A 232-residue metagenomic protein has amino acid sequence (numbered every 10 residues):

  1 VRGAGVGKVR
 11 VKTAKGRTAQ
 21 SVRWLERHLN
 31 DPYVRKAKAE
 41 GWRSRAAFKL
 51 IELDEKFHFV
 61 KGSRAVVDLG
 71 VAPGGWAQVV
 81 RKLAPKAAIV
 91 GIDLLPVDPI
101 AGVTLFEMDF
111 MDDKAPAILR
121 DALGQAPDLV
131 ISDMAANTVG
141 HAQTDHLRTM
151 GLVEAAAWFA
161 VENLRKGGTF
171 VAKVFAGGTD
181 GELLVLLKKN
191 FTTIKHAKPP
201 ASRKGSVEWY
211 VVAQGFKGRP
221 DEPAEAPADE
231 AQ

Functional and structural regions predicted by a protein language model:
R2-R64: Class I SAM-dependent methyltransferase Rossmann-like catalytic core, especially the SAM/SAH-binding loop
E55-K61, L123-G124, E162-N163: Glycine-rich helix-loop-beta junction characteristic of Rossmann-like nucleotide cofactor-binding loops
G62-A72: Conserved class I S-adenosyl-L-methionine
P73-P85: Conserved SAM-binding loop of SAM-dependent methyltransferases across substrates and taxa, primarily the Class I
K86-A87, L164-T169: Short glycine-dipeptide loop
L94-V139: S-adenosyl-L-methionine
M150-K166: A short glycine-rich, Lys/Arg-flanked "PGG" loop and its adjoining helix->strand segment in the class I
A176-Q232: Class I S-adenosyl-L-methionine
